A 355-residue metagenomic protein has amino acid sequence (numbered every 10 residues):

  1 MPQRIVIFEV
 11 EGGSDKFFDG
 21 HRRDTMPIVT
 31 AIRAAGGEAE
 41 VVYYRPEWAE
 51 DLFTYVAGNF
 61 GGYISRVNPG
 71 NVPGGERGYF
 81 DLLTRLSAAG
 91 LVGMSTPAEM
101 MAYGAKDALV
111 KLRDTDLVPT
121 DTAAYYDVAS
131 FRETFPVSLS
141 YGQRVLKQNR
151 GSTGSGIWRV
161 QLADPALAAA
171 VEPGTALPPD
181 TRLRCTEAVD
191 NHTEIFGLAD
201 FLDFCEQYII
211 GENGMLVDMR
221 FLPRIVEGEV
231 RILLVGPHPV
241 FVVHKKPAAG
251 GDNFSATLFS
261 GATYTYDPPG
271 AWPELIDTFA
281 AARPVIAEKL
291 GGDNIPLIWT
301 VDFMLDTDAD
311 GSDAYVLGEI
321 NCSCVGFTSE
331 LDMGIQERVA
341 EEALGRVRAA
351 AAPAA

Functional and structural regions predicted by a protein language model:
M1-V6: Extreme N-terminal starter segment of soluble prokaryotic enzymes
I7-V10, V235: Short hydrophobic segments within beta-strands
G12-G13, E47, P69-G70, M100 (+5 more regions): Short, solvent-exposed loop/turn segments at secondary-structure junctions
G13, F17-P136, S152: Conserved N-proximal alpha/beta basic substrate-recognition cap immediately N-terminal to, or forming the N-lobe
A35, L117-V118, N213, L290-P296: Short secondary-structure junctions
F135-L146: Acidic/histidine-enriched active-site and ligand-binding environments that engage anionic O-linkages
G142, G154-S155, R159-D277, A282-E288: Phosphate-binding site of ATP-dependent enzymes
R224-E227, H238, K245-S255, F259-S260 (+1 more regions): ATP-dependent carboxylate activation and anion-phosphoryl transfer catalytic cores that bind Mg-ATP to form
